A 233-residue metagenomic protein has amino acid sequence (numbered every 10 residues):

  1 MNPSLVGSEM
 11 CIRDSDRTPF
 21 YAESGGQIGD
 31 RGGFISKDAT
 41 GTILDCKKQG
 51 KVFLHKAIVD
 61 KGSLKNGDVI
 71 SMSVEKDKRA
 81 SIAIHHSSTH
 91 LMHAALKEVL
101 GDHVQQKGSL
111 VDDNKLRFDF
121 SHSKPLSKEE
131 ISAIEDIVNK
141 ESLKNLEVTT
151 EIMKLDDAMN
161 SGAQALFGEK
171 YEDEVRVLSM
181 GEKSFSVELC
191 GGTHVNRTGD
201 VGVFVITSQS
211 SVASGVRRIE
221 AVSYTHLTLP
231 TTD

Functional and structural regions predicted by a protein language model:
M1-G7, I12, H226-D233: Single conserved hydrophobic/aromatic residue that forms the stacking wall/gate of nucleotide- or nucleobase-binding
S8-E9, R13-M72: Conserved nucleotide-binding/hydrolysis modules and their immediate coupling elements across P-loop/ASCE NTPase motors
S8-E9, R13-T18, G67-S81, Y171-V187 (+1 more regions): Short, hydrophobic/aliphatic alpha-helical segments
Y21-F34, K65-F120, S214: Active/ligand-binding-proximal structured segments within catalytic/core domains that scaffold catalytic residues
G26-I28, K37, K48-V52, S63-D68 (+7 more regions): Short flexible coil/turn linkers enriched for glycine and charged/polar residues that connect secondary-structure
G33, L91-V99, A133-K144, V222: Generic, well-ordered alpha-helical scaffold segments in large soluble proteins
H103, T198-L227: Terminal appendage regions of diverse proteins
D113-V212: Non-catalytic interaction/regulatory segments
